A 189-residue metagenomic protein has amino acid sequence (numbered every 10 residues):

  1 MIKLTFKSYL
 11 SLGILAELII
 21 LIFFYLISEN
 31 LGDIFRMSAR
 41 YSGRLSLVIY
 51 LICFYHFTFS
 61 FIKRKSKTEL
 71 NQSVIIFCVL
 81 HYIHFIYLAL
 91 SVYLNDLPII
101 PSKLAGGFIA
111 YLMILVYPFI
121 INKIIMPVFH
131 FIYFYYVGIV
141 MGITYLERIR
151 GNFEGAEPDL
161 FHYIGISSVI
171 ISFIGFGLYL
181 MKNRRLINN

Functional and structural regions predicted by a protein language model:
M1-N189: Membrane-embedded alpha-helical bundles that constitute the cytochrome b-like, heme-associated redox core of multi-pass
